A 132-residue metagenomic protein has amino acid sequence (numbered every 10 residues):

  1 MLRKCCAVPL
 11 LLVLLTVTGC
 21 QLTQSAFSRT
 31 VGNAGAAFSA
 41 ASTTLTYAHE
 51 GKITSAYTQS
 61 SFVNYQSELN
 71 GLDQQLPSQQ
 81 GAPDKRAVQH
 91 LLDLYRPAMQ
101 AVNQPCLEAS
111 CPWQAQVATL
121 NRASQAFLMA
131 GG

Functional and structural regions predicted by a protein language model:
M1-P9: Bacterial N-terminal signal peptides that target proteins for export
L10-L11, A123: Enrichment for repetitive, rod-forming helical segments
L14-V17: Bacterial Sec-type N-terminal signal peptides, specifically the leucine/valine-rich hydrophobic h-region
G19-Q24: Bacterial signal peptide processing site
F27-V102, Q116-A123: Alpha-helical segments in soluble extracytoplasmic regions
N103-G132: Soluble extracytoplasmic domains of inner/organellar membrane proteins
